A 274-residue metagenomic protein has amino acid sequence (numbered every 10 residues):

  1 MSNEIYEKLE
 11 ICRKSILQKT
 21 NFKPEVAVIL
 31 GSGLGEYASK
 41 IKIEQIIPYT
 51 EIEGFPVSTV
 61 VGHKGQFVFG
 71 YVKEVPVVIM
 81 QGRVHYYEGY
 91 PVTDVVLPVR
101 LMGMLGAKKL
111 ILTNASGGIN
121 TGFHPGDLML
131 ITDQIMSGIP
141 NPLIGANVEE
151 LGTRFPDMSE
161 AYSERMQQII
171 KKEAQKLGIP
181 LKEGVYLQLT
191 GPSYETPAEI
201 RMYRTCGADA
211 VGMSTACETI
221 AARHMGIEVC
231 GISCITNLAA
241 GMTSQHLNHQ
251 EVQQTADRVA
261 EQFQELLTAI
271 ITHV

Functional and structural regions predicted by a protein language model:
M1-M158: Metabolite-binding pocket within alpha/beta catalytic cores that recognizes anionic/polar moieties
G103-G106, R204, R223: Non-catalytic positions within long, well-ordered alpha-helices that form the structural scaffold/packing of enzyme
K108-K109, D209, E228: Short acidic/polar active-site loop segments enriched in Thr and Asp
L151-Y162, Q188, I200, R204 (+2 more regions): Polyanion-binding loop/helix "lid" in catalytic or ligand-binding cores
Q167, E173-D209, L267: Active-site/ligand-binding-proximal alpha/beta "capping" segment
M213-E251: Zn-dependent metallopeptidase/amidohydrolase metal-coordination segment
A240-V274: His/Asp/Glu-rich mid-to-C-terminal helical/loop segments that flank catalytic regions of hydrolases
